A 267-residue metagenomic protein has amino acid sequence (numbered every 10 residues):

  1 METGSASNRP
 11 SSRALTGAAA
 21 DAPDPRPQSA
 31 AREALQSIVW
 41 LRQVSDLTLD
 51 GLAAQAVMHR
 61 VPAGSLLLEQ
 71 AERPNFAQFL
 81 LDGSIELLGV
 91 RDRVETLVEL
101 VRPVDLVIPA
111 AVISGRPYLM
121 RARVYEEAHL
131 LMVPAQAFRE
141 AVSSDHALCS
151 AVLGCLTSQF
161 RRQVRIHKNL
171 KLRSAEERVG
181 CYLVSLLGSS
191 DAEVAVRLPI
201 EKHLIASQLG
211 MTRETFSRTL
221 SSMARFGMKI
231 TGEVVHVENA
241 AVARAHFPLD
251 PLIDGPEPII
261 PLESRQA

Functional and structural regions predicted by a protein language model:
E2-A63, L106-V107, A111-I113: Cyclic nucleotide-binding regulatory module and flanking cytosolic helices
W40, S65-E126: Cyclic nucleotide-binding regulatory domains
V44, L80, V101-R102, Y125 (+3 more regions): A conserved hydrophobic position in a structured secondary element of the catalytic/binding core that shapes
L88, P109-A110, E140-A141, Y182 (+1 more regions): Residues that scaffold the ATP/ADP-binding catalytic core of kinase and kinase-like folds
V98-R161: Cyclic-nucleotide recognition modules
Y125-E127, S143-T212: Polybasic "coupling" helices that flank or enter modular domains
L186-A267: Phosphate-/nucleic-acid-contacting segments
